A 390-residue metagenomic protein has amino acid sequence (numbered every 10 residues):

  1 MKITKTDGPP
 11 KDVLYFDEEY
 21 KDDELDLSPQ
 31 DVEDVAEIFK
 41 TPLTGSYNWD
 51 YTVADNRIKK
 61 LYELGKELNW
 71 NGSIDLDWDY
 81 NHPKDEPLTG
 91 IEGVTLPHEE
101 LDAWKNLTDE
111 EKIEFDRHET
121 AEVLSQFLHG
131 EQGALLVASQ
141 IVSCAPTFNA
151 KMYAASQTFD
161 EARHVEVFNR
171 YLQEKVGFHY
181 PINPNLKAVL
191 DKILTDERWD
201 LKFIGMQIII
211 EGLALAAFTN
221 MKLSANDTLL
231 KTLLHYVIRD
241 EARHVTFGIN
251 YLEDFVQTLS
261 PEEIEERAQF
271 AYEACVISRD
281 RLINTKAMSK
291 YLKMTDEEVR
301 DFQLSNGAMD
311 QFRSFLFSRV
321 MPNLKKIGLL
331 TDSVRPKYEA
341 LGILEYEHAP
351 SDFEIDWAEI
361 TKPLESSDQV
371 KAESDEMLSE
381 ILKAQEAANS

Functional and structural regions predicted by a protein language model:
M1-S139, S143-K151, E174-P181, N185 (+3 more regions): Terminal targeting/low-complexity segments that flank the catalytic cores of oxidoreductases
V123-L124, A154, I204, L234: Short alpha-helical scaffolding segments that buttress acidic/His motifs in well-ordered protein cores
F127-L135, Q157-L172, Q207-F218, V237-G248 (+2 more regions): Alpha-helical transition-metal enzyme core signature, strongest for iron centers
A145, A162-V165, N169-H179, L229 (+2 more regions): A generic secondary-structure signal for well-formed alpha-helical elements
K151, A155-T158, K231, H235: Short, well-structured alpha-helical segments
V165-K222: Active-site-adjacent scaffolding segments
A217-I277: Aromatic-anchored, glycine/proline-accented short structural segments that stabilize local strand-turns or short
